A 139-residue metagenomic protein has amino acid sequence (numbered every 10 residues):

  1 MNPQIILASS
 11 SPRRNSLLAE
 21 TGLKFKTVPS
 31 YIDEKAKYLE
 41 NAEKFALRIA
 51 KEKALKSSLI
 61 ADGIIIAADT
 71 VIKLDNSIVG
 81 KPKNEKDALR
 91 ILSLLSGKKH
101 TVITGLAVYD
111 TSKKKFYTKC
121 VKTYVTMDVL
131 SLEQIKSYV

Functional and structural regions predicted by a protein language model:
N2-L23: N-terminal beta1-alpha1 ligand-phosphate binding loop
N2-Q4, N41-V139: Anionic-ligand binding patches
A8-S11, S30, S96: Short linear Ser/Thr-Pro motifs
P12, I32, K113: Short, glycine/serine-rich, charged loops/turns that create anion-binding and catalytic segments at active sites
S16-E20, K37, L59-I60: Short loop/helix-cap segments at secondary-structure boundaries that form the rim of catalytic
K24-K35: A short beta-strand-loop structural module common to alpha/beta enzyme folds
